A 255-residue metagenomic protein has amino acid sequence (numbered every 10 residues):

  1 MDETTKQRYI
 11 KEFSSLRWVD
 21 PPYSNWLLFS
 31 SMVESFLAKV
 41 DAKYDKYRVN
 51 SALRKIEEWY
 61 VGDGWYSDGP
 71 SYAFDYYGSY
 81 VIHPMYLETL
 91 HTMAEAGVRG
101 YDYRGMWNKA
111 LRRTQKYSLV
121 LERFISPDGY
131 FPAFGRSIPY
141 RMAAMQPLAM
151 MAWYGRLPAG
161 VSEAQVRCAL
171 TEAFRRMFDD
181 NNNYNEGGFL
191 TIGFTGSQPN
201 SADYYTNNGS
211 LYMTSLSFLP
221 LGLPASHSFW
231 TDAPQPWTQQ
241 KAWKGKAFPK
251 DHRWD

Functional and structural regions predicted by a protein language model:
M1-L111, R123-Q146: Aromatic-lined, polymer-binding surfaces characteristic of secreted/periplasmic polysaccharide-degrading enzymes
K11-D20, E57-G64, R112-F124, A169-Y184 (+1 more regions): Short, mixed-charge aromatic SLiMs
K39, E58-V61, L90-A94, L119-S126 (+3 more regions): Generic secondary-structure signature for well-ordered alpha-helical cores
D102-Y184: A beta-strand-loop signature enriched in Asp, Gly, Thr, and Trp that corresponds to the sialidase/neuraminidase Asp-box
P147-D255: Terminal, non-catalytic domain-edge segments
